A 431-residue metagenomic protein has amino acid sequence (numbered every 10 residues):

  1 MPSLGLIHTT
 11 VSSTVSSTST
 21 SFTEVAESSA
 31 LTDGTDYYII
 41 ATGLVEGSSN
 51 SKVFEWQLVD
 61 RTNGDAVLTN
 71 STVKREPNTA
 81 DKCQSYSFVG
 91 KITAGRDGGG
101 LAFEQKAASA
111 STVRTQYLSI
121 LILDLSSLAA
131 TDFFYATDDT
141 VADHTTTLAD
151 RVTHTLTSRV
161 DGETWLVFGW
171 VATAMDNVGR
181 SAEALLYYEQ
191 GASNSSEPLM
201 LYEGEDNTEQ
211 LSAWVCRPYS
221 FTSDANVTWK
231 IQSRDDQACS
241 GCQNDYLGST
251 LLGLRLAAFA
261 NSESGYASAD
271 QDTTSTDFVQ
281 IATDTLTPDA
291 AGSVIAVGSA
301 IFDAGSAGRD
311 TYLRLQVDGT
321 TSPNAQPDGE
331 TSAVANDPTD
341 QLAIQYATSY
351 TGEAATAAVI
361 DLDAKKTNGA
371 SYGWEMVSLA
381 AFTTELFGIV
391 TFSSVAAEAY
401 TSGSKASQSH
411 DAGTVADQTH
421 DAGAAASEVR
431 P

Functional and structural regions predicted by a protein language model:
L6-T23, S28-D33, Y38-H144, R159-T273 (+2 more regions): Terminal beta-strand-rich extracellular "head" domains that mediate receptor/glycan or other ligand binding
T20, T147, T153-T155, T276 (+4 more regions): Threonine-centered tandem repeat motifs in low-complexity domains
A26-S28, V152-L156, A282-D284: Short surface loop/edge beta-strand patches of beta-sandwich-type extracellular domains that form ligand-contact sites
F392-P431: Intrinsically disordered, compositionally biased repeat/linker segments
